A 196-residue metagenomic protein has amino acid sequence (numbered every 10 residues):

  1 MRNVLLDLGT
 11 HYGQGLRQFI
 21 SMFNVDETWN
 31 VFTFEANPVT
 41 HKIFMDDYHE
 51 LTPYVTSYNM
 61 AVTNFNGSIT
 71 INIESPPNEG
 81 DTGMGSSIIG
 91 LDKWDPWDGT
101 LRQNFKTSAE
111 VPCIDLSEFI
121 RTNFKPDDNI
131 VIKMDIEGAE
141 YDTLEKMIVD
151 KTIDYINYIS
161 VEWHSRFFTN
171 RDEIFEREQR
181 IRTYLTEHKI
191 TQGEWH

Functional and structural regions predicted by a protein language model:
M1-H196: Phosphate/nucleotide-binding beta-alpha loop and adjacent structural elements of enzyme active sites
